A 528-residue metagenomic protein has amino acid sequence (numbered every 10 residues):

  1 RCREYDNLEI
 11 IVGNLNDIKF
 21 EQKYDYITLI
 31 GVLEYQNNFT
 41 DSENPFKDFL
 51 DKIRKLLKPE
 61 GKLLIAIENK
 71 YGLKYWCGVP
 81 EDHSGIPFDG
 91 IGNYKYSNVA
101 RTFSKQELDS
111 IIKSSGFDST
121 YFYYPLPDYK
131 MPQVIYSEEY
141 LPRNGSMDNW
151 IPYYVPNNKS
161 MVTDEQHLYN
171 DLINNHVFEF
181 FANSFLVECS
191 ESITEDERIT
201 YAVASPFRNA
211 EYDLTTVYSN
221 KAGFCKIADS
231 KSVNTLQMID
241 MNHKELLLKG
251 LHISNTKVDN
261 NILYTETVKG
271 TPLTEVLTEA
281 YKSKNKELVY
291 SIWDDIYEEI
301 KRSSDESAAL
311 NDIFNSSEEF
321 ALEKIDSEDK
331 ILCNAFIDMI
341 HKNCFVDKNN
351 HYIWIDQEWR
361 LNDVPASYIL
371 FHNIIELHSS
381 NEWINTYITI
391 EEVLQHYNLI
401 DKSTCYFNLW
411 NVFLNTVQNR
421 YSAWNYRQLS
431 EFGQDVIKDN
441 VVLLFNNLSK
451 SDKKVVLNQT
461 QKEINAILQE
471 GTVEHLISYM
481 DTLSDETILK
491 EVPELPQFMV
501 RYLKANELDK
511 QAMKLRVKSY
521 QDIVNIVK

Functional and structural regions predicted by a protein language model:
E4-L15: Conserved SAM-binding strand-loop segment of SAM-dependent methyltransferases
N44-K62: A short glycine-rich, Lys/Arg-flanked "PGG" loop and its adjoining helix->strand segment in the class I
L64-P87: Conserved class I S-adenosyl-L-methionine
N93-Y94, S316, F320-T386: Catalytic activation segment of kinase domains across protein kinase-like and atypical kinase folds
N98-F122: Short alpha-helix
A202-N242: ATP-binding glycine-rich loop module of kinase domains
S254-F320: Conserved structural core of kinase catalytic domains
I353-N446: C-lobe/activation-segment region of protein kinase-like
